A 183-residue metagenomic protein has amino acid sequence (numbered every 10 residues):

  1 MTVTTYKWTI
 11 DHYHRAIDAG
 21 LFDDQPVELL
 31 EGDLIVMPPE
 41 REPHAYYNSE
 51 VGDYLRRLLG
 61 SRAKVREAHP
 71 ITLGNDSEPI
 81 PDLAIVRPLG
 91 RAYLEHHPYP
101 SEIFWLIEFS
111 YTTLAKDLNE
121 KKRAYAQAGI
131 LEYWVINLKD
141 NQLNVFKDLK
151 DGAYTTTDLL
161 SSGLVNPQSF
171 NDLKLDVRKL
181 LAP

Functional and structural regions predicted by a protein language model:
M1-P183: Gly/Pro/Ser/Thr-rich low-complexity, intrinsically disordered segments predominantly at protein N-termini
